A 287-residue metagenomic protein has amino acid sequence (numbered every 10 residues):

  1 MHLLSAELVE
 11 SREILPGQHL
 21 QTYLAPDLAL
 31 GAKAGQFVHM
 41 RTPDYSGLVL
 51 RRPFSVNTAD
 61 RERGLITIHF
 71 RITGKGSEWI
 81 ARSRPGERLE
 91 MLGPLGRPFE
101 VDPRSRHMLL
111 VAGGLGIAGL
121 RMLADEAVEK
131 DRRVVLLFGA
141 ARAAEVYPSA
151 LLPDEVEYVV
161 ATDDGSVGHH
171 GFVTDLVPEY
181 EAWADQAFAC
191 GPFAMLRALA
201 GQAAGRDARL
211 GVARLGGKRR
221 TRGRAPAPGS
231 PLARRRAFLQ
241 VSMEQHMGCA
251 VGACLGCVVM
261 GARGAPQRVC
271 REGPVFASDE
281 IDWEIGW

Functional and structural regions predicted by a protein language model:
H2-P85: Ferredoxin-reductase
E10, T58, V160-T162, V241-M243 (+1 more regions): Structural signal for conserved beta-strand scaffold positions within catalytic alpha/beta enzyme cores
P43-Y45, P94, A262: Short, surface-exposed secondary-structure boundary micro-motifs
K75-R209, L215-G216, R222, P226 (+1 more regions): FNR/FR-type flavoprotein reductase catalytic core
G119, F193, M243-V275: Local cysteine-cluster metal-coordination motifs and their immediate loop/turn environment, predominantly Fe-S cluster
R271-W287: Short microdomains enriched in Cys/His and/or Lys/Arg
